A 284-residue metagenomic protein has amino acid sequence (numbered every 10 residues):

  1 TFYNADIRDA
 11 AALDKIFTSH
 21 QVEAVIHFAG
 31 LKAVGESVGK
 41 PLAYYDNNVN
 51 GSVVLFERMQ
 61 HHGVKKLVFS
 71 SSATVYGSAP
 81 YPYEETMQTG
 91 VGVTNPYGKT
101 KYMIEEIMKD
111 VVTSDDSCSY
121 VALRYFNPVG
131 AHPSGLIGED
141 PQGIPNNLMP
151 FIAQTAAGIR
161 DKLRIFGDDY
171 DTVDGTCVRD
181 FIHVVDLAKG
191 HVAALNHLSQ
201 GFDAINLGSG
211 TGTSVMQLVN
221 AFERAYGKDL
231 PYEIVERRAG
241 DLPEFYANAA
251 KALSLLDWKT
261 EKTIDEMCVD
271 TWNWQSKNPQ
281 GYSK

Functional and structural regions predicted by a protein language model:
T1-A24: Conserved Rossmann-fold cofactor-binding substructure of NAD(P)-dependent oxidoreductases
R8, L31-G35: Active-site beta-alpha loop architecture of Rossmann-like, nucleotide-cofactor-dependent enzymes
R8-D9, Q21, K40, N48 (+2 more regions): Acidic/polar helix N-cap motif
H27, L67-F69, V121-R124, R164 (+2 more regions): Structural signature of the Rossmann-like NAD(P)-dependent dehydrogenase/reductase core
A29-K32, S71-S72: Conserved NAD(P)H cofactor-binding loop of Rossmann-fold oxidoreductase domains
G39-L42, D46-V54, H61, K65-K66 (+2 more regions): Catalytic helix-loop patch of NAD(P)-dependent Rossmann-fold dehydrogenases
L148-K284: C-terminal substrate-binding subdomain of Rossmann-fold SDR/epimerase-dehydratase oxidoreductases
